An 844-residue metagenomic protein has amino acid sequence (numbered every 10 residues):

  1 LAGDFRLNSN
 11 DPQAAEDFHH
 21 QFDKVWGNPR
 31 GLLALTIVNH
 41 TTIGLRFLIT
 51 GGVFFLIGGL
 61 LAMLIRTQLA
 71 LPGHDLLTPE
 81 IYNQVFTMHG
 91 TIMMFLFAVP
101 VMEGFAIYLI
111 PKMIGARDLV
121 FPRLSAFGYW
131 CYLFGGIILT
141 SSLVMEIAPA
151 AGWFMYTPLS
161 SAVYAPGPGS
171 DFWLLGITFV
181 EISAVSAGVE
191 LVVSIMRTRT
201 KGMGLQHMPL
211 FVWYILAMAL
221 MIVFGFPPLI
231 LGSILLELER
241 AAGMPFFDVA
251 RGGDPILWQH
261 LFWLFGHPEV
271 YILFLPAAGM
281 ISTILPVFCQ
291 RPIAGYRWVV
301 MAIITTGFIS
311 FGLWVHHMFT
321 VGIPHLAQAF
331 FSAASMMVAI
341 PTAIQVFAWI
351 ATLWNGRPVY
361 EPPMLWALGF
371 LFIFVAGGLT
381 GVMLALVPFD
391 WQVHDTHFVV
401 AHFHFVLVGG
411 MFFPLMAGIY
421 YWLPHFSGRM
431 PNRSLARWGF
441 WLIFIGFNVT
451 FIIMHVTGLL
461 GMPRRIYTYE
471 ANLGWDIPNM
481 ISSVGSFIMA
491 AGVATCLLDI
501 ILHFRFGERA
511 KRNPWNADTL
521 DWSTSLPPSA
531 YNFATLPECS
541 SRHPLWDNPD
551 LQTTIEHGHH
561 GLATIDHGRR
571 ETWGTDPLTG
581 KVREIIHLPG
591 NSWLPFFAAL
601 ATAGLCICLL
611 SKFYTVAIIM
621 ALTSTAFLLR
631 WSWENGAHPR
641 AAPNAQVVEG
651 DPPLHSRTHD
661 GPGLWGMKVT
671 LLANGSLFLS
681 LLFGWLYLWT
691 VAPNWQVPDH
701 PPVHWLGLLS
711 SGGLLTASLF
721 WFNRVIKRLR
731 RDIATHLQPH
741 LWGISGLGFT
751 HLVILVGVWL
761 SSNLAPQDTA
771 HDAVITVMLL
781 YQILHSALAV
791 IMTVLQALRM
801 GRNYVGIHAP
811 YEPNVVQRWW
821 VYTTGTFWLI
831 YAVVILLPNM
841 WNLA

Functional and structural regions predicted by a protein language model:
A2-V703, S710, P739, L755 (+7 more regions): Membrane-embedded and interfacial regions of multi-pass energy-transducing membrane proteins
P662, K727, L798-G801: Acidic/histidine-enriched, beta-strand-rich ligand/metal-binding domains
T670, I744, Q817-W820: Residue-level recognition of transmembrane alpha-helices in multi-pass small-molecule transporters/permeases
L708-L715: A small-residue-rich subset of transmembrane alpha-helices
F720-G757: Hydrophobic transmembrane alpha-helical segments that form the core helix bundle of multi-pass membrane enzymes
A787-N839: Terminal transmembrane helical module of multi-pass membrane proteins
